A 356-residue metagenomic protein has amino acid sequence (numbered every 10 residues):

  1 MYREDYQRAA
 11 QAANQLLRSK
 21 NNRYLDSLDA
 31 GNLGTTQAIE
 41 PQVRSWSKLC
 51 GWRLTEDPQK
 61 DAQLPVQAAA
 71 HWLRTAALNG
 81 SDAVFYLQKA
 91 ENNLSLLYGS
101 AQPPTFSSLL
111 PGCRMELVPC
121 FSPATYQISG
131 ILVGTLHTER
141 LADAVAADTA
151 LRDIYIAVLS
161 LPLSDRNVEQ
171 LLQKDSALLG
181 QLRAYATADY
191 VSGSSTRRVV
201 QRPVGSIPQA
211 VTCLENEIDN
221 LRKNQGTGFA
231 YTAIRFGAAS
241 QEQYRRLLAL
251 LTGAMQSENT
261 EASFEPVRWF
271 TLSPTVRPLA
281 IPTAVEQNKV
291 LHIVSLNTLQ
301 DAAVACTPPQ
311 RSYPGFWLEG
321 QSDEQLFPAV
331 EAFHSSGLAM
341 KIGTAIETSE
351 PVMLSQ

Functional and structural regions predicted by a protein language model:
M1-H334, A339-A345: Extended, folded cores of ATP/NTP-driven motor/assembly subunits in large transport and secretion machines
K341-Q356: Glycine-rich phosphate-binding loop of nucleotide-binding enzymes
